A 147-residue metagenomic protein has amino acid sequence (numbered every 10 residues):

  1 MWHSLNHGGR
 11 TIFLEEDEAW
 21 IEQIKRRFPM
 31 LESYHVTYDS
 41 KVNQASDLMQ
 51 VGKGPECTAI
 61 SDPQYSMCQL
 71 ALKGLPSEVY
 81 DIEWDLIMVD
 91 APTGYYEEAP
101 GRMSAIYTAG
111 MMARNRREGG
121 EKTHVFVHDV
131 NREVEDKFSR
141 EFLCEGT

Functional and structural regions predicted by a protein language model:
M1-M49: SAM cofactor-binding core of SAM-dependent methyltransferases, primarily the Rossmann-like beta-alpha-beta module
H3, I21-K25, P76-S77, I106 (+2 more regions): Short amphipathic alpha-helical segments and helix-helix/interface helices
S4-N6, V79-E83, G119: Flexible, charged surface loops at secondary-structure boundaries
D17, T37-D39, C57-I60, M111-N115: Glycine-rich loops and low-complexity Gly/Arg-rich segments that provide flexible linkers or classic glycine-based
Q44, Y65, R117-E121: Short C-terminal domain-edge/linker segments immediately following a structured domain
A45-L48, D81-D85, E121: Charged, terminal alpha-helix-loop-beta segments that serve as non-catalytic nucleic-acid engagement and/or assembly
G54-E97: A conserved mid-domain beta-alpha-beta active-site/ligand-binding segment of alpha/beta enzyme cores
D85-T147: C-terminal substrate-binding/active-site "lid" region of AdoMet-derived donor-dependent transferases
